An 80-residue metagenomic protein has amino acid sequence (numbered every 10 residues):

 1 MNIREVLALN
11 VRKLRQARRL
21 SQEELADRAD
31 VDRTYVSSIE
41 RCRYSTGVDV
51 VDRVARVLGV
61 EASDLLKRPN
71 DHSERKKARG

Functional and structural regions predicted by a protein language model:
M1-V6, R75-K76: A detector for short, charged/polar N-terminal pre-domain segments
L9-R28, G80: Short basic helix-loop element that most often maps to the first helix and adjoining turn of HTH DNA-binding modules
V11, L25-A26, V36-I39, L65: Conserved hydrophobic/aromatic packing and binding residues within compact polymer-binding modules
E23, T34, D52: Residues within helix-turn-helix
D30-S45: Recognition helix of helix-turn-helix/homeodomain-like DNA-binding domains that insert into the DNA major groove
D49-D64: DNA major-groove recognition helix of helix-turn-helix/homeodomain DNA-binding modules
L66-G80: Short, charged recognition helix plus adjacent turn of helix-turn-helix-like nucleic-acid-binding domains
